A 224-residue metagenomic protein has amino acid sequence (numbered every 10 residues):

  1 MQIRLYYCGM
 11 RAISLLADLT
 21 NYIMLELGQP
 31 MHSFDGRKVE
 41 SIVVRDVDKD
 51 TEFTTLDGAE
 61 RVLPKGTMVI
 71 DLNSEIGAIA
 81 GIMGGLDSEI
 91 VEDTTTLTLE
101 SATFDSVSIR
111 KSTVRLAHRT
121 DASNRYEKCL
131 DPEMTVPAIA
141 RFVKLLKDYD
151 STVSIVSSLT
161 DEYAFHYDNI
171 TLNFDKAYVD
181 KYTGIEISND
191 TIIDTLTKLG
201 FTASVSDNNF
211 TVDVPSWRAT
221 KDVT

Functional and structural regions predicted by a protein language model:
M1-T224: RNA/tRNA-interacting regions in translation and RNA-turnover enzymes
